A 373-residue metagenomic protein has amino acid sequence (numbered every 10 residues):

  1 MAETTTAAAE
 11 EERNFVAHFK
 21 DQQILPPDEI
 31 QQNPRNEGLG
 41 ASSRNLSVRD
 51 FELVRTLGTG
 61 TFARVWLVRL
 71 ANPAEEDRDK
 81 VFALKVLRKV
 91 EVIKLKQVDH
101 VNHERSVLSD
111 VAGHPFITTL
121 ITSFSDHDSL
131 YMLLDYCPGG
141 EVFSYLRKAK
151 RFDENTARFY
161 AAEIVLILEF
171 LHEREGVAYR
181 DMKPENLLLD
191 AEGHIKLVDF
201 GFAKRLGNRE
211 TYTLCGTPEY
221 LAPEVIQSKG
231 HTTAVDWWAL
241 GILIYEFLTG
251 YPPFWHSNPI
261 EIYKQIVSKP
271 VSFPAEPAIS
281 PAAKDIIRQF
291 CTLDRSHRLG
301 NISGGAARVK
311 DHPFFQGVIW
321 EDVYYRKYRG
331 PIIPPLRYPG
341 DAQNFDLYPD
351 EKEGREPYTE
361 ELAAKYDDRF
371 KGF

Functional and structural regions predicted by a protein language model:
M1-V48: Intrinsically disordered, low-complexity regulatory segments that flank or precede the catalytic domain of eukaryotic
V54-T61, V65: Protein kinase glycine-rich loop
R64-K89: Glycine-rich ATP phosphate-binding loop
S123: Activation-segment/catalytic-loop signature of the eukaryotic protein kinase fold
H127-E141, Y145: Conserved short submotifs of the Hanks-type protein kinase catalytic core that shape the nucleotide-binding pocket
Y160-A161: Activation segment signature within eukaryotic-like protein kinase domains
A283, Y324-F373: Eukaryotic Ser/Thr kinase distal regulatory-tail detector
